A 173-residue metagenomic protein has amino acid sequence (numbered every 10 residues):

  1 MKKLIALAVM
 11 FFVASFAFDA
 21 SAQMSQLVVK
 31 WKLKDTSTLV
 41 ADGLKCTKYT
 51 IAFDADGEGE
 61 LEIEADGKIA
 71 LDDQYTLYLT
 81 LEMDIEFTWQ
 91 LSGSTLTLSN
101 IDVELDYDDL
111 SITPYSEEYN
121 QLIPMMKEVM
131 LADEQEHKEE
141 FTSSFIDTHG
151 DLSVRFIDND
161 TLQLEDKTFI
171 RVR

Functional and structural regions predicted by a protein language model:
L4-V13: Sec-dependent N-terminal signal peptides
F18-S92, T97-R173: Lipid interaction determinants
